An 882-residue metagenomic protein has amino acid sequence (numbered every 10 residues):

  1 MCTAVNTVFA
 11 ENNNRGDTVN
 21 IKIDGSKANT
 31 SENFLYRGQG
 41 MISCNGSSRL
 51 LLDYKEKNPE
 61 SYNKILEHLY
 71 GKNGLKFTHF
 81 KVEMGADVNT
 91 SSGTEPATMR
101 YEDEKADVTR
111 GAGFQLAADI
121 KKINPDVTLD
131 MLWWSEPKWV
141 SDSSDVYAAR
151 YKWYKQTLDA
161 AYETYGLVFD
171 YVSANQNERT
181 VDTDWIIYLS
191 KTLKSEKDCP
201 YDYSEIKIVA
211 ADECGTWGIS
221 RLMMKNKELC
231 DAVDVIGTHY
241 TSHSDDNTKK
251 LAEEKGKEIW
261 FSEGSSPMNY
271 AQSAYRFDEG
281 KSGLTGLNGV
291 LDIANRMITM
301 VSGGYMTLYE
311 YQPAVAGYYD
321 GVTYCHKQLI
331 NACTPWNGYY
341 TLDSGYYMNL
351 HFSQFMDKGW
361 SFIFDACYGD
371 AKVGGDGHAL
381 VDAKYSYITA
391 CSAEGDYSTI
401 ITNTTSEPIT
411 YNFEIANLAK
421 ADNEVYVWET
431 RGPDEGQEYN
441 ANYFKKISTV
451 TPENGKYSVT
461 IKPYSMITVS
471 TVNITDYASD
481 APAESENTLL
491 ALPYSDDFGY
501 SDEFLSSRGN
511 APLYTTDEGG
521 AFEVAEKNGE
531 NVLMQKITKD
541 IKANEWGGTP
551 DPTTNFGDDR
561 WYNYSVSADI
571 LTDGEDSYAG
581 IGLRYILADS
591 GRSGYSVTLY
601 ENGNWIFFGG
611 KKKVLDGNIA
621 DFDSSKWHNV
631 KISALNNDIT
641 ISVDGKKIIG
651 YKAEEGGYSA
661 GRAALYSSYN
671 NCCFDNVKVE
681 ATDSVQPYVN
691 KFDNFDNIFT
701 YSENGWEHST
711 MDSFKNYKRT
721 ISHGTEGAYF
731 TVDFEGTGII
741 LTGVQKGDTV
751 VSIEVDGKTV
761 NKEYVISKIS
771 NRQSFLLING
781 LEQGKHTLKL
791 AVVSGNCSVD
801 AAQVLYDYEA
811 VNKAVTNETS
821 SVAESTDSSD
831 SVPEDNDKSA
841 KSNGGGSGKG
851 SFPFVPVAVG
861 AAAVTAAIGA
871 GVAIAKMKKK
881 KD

Functional and structural regions predicted by a protein language model:
N13-F169, A174, T183, I187 (+1 more regions): N-terminal catalytic cores of secreted or lumenal carbohydrate-active enzymes
F261-H378: Aromatic/acidic polysaccharide-binding cleft in carbohydrate-active enzymes
D370-N423, Y464, A728, T737: Carbohydrate-binding surface patches
I401-G520, V524, D540-N544, K613 (+3 more regions): C-terminal beta-sandwich/jelly-roll accessory domains of carbohydrate-active enzymes
Y464, N671-E818, V822: Glycan-recognition surfaces in beta-rich domains, encompassing non-catalytic CBMs and lectin-like receptor-binding
T538-I606: Secretory/extracellular carbohydrate-interaction modules and structurally similar beta-sandwich "look-alikes"
G609-N629: Short, aromatic/His-centered strand-loop micro-motif at the edge of beta-sheets
Y651-D675, I769-N771: Flexible glycan-contacting loops in extracellular carbohydrate-active proteins
